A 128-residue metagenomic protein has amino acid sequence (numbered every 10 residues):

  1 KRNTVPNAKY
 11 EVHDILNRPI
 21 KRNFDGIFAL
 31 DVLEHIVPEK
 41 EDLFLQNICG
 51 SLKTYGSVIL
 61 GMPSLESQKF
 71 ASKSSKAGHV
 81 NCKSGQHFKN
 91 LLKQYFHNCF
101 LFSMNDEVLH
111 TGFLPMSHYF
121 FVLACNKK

Functional and structural regions predicted by a protein language model:
R2-T4, Y10-P19, F24-L30, I36-K127: S-adenosyl-L-methionine-dependent methyltransferase catalytic module, highlighting the catalytic core
